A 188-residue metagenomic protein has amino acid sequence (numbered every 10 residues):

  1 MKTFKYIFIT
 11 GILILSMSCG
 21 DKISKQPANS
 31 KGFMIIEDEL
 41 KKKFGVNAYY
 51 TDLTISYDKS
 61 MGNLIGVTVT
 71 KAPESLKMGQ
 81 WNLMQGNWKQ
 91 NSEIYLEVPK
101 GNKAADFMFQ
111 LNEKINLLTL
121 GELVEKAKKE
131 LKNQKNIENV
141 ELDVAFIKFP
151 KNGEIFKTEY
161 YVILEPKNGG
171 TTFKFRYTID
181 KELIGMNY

Functional and structural regions predicted by a protein language model:
K2-T10: Sec-dependent signal peptide recognition, specifically the positively charged N-region followed immediately by
L15-S18: C-terminal motif of bacterial Sec signal peptides marking the signal peptidase cleavage site
G20-P27: Bacterial lipoprotein signal-peptidase II cleavage site
A28-V46: Post-signal peptide N-terminal segment of mature Sec-exported envelope proteins
V46-W81, A145-F175: Exposed beta-strand-loop-beta-strand "reactive/processing" segments of non-cytosolic proteins
S75-V98, G169-Y188: A short, surface-exposed beta-strand/turn
S92-N139: Long, charged/polar, surface-exposed segments that mediate recognition or autoinhibition
V140-V144: Repeated scaffold domains used in trafficking and secretory/extracellular systems, primarily beta-propellers
